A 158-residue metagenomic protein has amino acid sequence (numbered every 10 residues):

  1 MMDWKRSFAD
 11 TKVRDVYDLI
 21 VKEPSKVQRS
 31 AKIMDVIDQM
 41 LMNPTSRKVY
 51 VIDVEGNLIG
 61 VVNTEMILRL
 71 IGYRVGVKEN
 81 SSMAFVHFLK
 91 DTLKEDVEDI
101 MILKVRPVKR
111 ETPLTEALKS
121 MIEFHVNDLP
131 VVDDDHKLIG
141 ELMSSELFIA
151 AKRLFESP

Functional and structural regions predicted by a protein language model:
M1-P158: Tandem CBS (Cystathionine beta-synthase) repeat/Bateman regulatory domains
